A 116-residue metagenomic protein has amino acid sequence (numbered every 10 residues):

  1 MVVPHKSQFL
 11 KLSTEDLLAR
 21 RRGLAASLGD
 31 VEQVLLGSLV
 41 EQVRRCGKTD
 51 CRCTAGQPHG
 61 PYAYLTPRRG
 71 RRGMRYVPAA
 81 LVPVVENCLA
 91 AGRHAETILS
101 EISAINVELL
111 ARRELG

Functional and structural regions predicted by a protein language model:
M1-G116: A positively charged, amphipathic N-terminal helix/segment that binds anionic biomolecules
